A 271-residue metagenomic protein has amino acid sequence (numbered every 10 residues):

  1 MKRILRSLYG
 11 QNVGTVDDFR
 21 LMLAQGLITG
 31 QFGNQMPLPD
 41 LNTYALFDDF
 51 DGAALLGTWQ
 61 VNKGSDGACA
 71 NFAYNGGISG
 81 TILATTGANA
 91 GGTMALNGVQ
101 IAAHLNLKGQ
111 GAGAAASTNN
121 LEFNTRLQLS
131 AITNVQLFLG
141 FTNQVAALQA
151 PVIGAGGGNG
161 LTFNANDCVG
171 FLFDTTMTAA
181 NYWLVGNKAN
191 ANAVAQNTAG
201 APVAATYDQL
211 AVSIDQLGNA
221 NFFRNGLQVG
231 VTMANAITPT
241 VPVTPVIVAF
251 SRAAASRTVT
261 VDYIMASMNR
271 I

Functional and structural regions predicted by a protein language model:
M1-G26, R270-I271: Short, intrinsically disordered N-terminal pre-domain segments
F19-D66: Extracellular carbohydrate-recognition regions
Q31-G33, A236-I271: Ligand-recognition surfaces built from glycine- and aromatic
F50, F123-T125, A205-D215, A220-R224: Short tryptophan-centered beta-strand motifs in secreted/extracellular beta-sheet-rich domains of glycan-recognition
L56-T86: Extracellular glycan-recognition surfaces and repeat-rich motifs
T86-N181: Secretory/extracellular carbohydrate-interaction modules and structurally similar beta-sandwich "look-alikes"
V185-Q209: Short, aromatic/His-centered strand-loop micro-motif at the edge of beta-sheets
N197-A199, R224-T244: Short, solvent-exposed beta-strand-to-loop segments that form ligand-recognition rims of beta-rich domains
